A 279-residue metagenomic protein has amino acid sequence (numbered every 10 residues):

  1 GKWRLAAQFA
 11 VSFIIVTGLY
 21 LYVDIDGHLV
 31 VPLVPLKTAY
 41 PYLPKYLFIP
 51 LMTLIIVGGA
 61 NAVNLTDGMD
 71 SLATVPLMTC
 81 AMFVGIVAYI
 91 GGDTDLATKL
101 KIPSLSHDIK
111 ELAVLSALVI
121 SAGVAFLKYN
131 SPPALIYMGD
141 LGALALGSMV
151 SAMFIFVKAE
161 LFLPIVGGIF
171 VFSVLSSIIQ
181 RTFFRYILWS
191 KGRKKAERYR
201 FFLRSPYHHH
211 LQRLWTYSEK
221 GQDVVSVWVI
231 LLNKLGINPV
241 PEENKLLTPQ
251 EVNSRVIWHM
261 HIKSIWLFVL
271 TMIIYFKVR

Functional and structural regions predicted by a protein language model:
G1-A7: Membrane-interfacial loop-to-helix junctions in multi-pass inner-membrane proteins
A10-V11: Extended accessory regions or peripheral subdomains of proteins
I15-L29, L33-V34, L47-M52, I56-T248 (+1 more regions): Alpha-helical transmembrane segments
